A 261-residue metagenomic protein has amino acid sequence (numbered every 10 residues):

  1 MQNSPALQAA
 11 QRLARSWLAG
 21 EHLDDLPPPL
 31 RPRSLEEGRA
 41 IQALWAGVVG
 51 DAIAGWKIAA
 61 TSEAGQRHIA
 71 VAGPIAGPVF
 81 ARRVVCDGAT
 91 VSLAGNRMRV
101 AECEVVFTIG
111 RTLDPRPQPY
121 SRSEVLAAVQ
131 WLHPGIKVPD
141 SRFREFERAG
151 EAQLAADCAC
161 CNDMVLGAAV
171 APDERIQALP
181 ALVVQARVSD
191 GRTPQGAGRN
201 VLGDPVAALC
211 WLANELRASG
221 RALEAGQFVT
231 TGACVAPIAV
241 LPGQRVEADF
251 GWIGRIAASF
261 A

Functional and structural regions predicted by a protein language model:
Q2-G203, L241, R245, R255-A261: Catalytic-core "active-site belt" of small-molecule-metabolizing enzymes, emphasizing His/Asp/Glu-rich regions
V188-S189, T231, G251: Short strand-turn-strand beta-turns centered on an Asx-Gly dipeptide
P205-P237: A conserved acidic, glycine/proline-rich C-terminal tail/linker
C234-I238, W252-R255: Short, charged beta-turn/beta-strand-edge "cap" motif at the junction between a beta-strand and an adjacent loop
A248: Carbohydrate-binding surfaces in secreted/extracellular proteins
